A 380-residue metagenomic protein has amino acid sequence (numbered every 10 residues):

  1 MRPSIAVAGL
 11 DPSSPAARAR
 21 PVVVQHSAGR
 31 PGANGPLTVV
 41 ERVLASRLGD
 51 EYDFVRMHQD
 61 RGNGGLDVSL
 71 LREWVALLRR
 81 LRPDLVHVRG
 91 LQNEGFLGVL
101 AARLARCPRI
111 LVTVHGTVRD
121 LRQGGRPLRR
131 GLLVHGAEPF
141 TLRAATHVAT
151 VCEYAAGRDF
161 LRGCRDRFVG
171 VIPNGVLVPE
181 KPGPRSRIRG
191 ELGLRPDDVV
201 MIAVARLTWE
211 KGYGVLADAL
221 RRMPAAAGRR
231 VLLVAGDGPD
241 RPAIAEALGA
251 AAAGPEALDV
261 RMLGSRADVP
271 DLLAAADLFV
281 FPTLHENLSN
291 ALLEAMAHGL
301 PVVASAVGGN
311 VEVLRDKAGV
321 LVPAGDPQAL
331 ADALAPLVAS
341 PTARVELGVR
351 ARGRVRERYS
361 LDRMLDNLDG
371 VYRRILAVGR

Functional and structural regions predicted by a protein language model:
A6, K181-L194, A343, R352: A short helix/loop element that forms part of the nucleotide-sugar donor recognition site in Leloir-type
N34-R42, V199-R222, P239-E246, Q328 (+1 more regions): A conserved mid-protein helix/loop that constitutes part of the nucleotide-sugar donor-binding site
L91, S265, L284: Aromatic "clamp/platform" in nucleotide-sugar-dependent glycosyltransferases that forms part of the donor/acceptor
R143-G170, V176-V178: A short, active-site helix/loop in glycosyltransferases that binds the activated sugar's phosphate group
A245-G264: Nucleotide-activated donor-binding/catalytic signature segment of Leloir-type glycosyltransferases, i.e., the conserved
P301-A304: Short hydrophobic beta-strand element within catalytic cores of glycosyltransferases and related nucleotide-activated
D316, V320-Q328, P336-P341: Conserved acidic donor-binding segment of nucleotide-sugar-dependent glycosyltransferases
P336, A343-G370: A short, well-ordered alpha-helix in the C-terminal region of glycosyltransferases
